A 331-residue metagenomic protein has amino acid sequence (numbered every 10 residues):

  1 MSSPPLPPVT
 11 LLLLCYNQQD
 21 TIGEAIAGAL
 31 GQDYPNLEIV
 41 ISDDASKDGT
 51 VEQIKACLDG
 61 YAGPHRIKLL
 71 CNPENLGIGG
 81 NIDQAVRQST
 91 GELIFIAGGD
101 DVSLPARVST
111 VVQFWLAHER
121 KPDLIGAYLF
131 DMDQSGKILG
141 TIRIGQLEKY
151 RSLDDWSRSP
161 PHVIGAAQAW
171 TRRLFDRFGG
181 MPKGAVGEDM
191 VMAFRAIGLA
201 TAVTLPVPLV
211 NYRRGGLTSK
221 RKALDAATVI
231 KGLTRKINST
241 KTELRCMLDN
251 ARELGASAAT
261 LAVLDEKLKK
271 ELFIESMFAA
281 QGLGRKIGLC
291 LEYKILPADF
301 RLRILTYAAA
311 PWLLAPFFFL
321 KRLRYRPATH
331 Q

Functional and structural regions predicted by a protein language model:
M1-V229, F317-Q331: Nucleotide-sugar donor-binding/catalytic module of glycosyltransferases that assemble extracellular/cell-envelope
R158, G179, A185-V186, G198 (+1 more regions): C-terminal subregions of glycosyltransferases and related glycan-biosynthesis enzymes
